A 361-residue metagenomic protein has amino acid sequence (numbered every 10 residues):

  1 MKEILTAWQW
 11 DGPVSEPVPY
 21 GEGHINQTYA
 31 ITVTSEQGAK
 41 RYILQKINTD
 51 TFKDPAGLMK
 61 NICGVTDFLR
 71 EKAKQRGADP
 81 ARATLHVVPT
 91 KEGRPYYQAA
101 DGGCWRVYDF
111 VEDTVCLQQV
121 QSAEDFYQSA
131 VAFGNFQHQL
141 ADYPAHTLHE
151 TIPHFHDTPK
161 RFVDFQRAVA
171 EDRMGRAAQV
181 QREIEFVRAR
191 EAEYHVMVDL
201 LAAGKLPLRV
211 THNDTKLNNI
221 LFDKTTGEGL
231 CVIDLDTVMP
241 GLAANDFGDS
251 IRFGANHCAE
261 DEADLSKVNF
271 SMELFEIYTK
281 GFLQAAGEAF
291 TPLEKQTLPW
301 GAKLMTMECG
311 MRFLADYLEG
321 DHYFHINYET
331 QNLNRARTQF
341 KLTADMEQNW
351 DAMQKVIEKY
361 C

Functional and structural regions predicted by a protein language model:
M1-V18: Juxta-kinase regulatory segment immediately upstream of eukaryotic protein kinase catalytic domains
P17-Y20, H24-T34, G38-R167, G241-A243 (+4 more regions): Conserved ATP-binding subdomain of kinase catalytic cores across diverse folds
P19-E22, Q45-K46, F52-A56, V111-Y127 (+6 more regions): ATP-dependent phospho-/nucleotidyl transfer catalytic cores
G204, N218-A259: Catalytic activation segment of kinase domains across protein kinase-like and atypical kinase folds
A244-E288, L304-Y323: Active-site activation/catalytic loop segments of kinase-like enzymes and analogous catalytic loops in related
F290-A302: All-alpha amphipathic helical-bundle segments outside canonical DNA-binding/catalytic cores that form hydrophobic
M346-N349: Long, compositionally biased intrinsically disordered regions
